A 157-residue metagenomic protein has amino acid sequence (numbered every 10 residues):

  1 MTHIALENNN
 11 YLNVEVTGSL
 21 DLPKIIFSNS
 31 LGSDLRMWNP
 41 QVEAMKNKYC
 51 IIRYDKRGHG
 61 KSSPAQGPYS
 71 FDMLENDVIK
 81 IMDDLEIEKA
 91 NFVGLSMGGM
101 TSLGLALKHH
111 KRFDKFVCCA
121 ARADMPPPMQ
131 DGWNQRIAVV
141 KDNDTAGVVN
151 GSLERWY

Functional and structural regions predicted by a protein language model:
M1-Y11: N-terminal cap/lid segment of alpha/beta-hydrolase-fold proteins
N9, S19-L22, N47, D83-K89 (+1 more regions): Active-site acidic short loop of glycosyltransferases
N10-P64: Conserved HGGG/HGGXW glycine-rich cap/lid loop of the alpha/beta-hydrolase fold
N29-L31, A90, G94-S96: Conserved alpha/beta-hydrolase "nucleophile elbow" surrounding the catalytic nucleophile
I52-Y54, L95, C119: The conserved SAM/SAH-binding core of class I Rossmann-like methyltransferase domains, concentrating on the hydrophobic
D55, N91, D114-V117: Residue in the alpha/beta-hydrolase core beta-strand immediately N-terminal to the catalytic nucleophile
D72-A90: Conserved acidic catalytic loop of the alpha/beta-hydrolase fold
M100-K108, F113-N143, G147-V149: Flexible "cap/lid" loop of the alpha/beta hydrolase fold
